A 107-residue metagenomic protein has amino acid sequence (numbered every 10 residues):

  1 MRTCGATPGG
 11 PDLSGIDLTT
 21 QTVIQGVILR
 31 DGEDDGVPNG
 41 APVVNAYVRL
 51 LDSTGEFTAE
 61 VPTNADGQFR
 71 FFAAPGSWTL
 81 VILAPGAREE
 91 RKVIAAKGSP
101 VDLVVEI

Functional and structural regions predicted by a protein language model:
M1-Q25, R30: Beta-strand-rich domain onsets/edges
T22, R30-T54: Short, ordered, surface-exposed loop/turn motifs in non-cytosolic proteins
V27-L29, R49, V81-L83, V104-E106: Residue-level recognition of well-ordered beta-strand positions that form the cores of beta-sheet-rich folds across
D52-D66: Short, acidic Ser/Thr/Gly-rich low-complexity loop/linker segments typical of extracellular and cell-surface proteins
A65, A74-G76, K97: Surface-exposed loops/turns
F69-F71, V101: Short strand-edge motifs at loop-to-beta-strand transitions and within beta-strands of extracellular beta-rich domains
G76-G86: A short, solvent-exposed beta-strand micro-motif common in secreted/extracellular proteins
P85-I107: Structured interaction patches on ligand/partner-binding surfaces of diverse proteins
